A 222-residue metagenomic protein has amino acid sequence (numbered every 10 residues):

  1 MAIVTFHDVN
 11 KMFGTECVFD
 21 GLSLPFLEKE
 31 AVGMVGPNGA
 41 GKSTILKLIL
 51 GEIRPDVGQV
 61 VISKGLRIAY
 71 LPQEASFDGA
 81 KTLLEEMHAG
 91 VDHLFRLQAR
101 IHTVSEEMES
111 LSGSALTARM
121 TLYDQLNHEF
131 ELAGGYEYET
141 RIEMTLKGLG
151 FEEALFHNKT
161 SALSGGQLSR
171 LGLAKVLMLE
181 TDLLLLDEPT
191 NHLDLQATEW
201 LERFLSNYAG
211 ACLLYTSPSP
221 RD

Functional and structural regions predicted by a protein language model:
M1-S217: ABC ATP-binding cassette signature C-motif
P218-D222: A short, hydrophobic C-terminal helix/tail in secreted or cell-surface proteins
